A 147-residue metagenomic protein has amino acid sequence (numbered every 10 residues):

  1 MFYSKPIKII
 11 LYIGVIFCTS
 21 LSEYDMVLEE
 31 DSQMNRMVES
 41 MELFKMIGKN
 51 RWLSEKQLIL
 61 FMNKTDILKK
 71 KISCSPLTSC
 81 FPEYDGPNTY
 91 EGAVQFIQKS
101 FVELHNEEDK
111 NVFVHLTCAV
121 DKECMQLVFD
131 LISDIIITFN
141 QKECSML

Functional and structural regions predicted by a protein language model:
M1-I9, E23-V27: Switch II (G3) loop of P-loop NTPases
I13: Conserved acidic residues
C18-L147: Conserved GTP-binding G-domain of TRAFAC-class P-loop NTPases and closely related GTPase folds
